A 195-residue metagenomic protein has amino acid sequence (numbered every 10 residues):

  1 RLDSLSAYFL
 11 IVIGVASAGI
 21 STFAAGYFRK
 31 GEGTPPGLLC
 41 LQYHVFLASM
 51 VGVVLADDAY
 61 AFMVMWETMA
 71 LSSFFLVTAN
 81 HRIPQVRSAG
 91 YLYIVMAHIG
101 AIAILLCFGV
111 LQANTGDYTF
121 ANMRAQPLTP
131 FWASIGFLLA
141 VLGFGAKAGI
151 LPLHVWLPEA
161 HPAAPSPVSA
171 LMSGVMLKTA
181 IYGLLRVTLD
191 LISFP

Functional and structural regions predicted by a protein language model:
R1, A61, T68, A101-A160 (+1 more regions): Juxtamembrane/interfacial segments at transmembrane-helix boundaries in multi-pass membrane proteins
R1-L10, A18, D57-F75, F144: Membrane-interface helix-loop-helix modules in multi-pass inner-membrane proteins
R1-L41, N114-P127: Transmembrane helix-loop-helix hairpins at membrane boundaries of multipass inner-membrane proteins
S6-I13, L39-F46, A97-G100, G136-G143: Hydrophobic alpha-helical transmembrane segments of polytopic
L10-A24, L47-V54, A101-C107, G183-R186: Helical transmembrane-bundle signal
A18-E32, F75-Q85, A148-P162: C-terminal ends of transmembrane helices
L38-T129: Alpha-helical multi-pass transmembrane bundles of energy-transducing inner-membrane proteins
S88-L92, A164-G174: Membrane-interface alpha-helices at helix entry/exit sites of multi-pass transporters
